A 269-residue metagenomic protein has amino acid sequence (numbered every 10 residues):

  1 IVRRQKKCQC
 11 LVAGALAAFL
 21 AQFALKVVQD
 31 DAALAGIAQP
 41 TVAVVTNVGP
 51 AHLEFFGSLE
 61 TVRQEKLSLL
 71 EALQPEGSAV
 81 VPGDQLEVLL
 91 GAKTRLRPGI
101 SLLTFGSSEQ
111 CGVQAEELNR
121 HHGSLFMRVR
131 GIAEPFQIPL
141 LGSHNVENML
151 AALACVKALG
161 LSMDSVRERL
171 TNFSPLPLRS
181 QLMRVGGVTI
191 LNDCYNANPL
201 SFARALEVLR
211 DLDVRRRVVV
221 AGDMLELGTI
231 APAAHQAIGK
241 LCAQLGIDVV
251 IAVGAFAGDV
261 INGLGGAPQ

Functional and structural regions predicted by a protein language model:
I1-Q29: N-terminal low-complexity segments that are often proline-rich with Ser/Thr-Pro
A21, T46, V81, L191-N192 (+1 more regions): Active-site flanking residues adjacent to catalytic metal/cofactor-binding acidic residues
A21-L25, D31, I190-N196: Switch II (G3) loop of P-loop NTPases
L25, P50, Q85, Y195-A197 (+1 more regions): Short, glycine/acidic-enriched loop or turn micro-motifs at the edges of active sites
D30-D31, V166, F202-A205: Hydrophobic side chains in well-ordered alpha-helices
L34: Phosphate/adenylate-binding glycine loop and adjacent helical scaffold
P40-T189, V214-R215, A243, I247-V249 (+1 more regions): Acidic, Mg2+-coordinating active-site environments of NTP-dependent enzymes
L176-L178, C194-P268: Active-site beta-alpha connecting loops in nucleotide-dependent enzymes
